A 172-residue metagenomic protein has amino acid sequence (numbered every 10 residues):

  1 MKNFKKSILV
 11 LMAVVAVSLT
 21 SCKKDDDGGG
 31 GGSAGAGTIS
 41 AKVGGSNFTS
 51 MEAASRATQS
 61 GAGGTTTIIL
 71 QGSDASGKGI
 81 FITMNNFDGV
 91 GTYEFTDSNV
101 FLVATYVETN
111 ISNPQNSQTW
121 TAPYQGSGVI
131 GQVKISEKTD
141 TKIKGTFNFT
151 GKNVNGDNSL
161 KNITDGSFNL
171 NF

Functional and structural regions predicted by a protein language model:
M1, A13-V14, D140: Structured catalytic/translocation cores of nucleotide/phosphate-coupled proteins
N3-K6, S18-G45, F172: Bacterial Sec-dependent N-terminal signal peptides
V10-S18: Bacterial N-terminal signal peptides
A34-A62: N-terminal "mature-domain start" segment
I39, A57-D140, K152-V154: Surface-exposed helix/loop patches within compact recognition domains
F48-A53, I80-N86, L160-S167: Short amphipathic beta-strand/extended segments with alternating polar/hydrophobic composition
K134-F172: C-terminal or internal capping secondary-structure element at the end of a domain, subdomain, or sheet
